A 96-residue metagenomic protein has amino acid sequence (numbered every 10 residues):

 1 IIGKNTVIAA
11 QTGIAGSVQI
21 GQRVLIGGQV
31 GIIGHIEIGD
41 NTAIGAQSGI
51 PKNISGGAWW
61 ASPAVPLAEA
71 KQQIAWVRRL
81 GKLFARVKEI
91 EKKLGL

Functional and structural regions predicted by a protein language model:
I1-L96: Glycine-rich hexapeptide-repeat left-handed beta-helix
